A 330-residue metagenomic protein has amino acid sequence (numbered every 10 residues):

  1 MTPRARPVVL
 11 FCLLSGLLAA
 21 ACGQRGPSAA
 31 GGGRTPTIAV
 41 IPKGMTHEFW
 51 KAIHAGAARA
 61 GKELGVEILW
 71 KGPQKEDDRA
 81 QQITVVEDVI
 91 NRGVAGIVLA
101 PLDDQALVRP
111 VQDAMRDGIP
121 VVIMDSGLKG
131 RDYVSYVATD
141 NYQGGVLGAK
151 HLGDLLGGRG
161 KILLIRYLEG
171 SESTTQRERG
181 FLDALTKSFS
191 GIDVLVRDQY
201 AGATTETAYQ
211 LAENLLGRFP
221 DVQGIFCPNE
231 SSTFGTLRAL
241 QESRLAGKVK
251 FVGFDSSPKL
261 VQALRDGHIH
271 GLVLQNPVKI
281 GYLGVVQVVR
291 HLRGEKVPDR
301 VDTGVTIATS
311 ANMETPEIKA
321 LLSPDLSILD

Functional and structural regions predicted by a protein language model:
M1-F11: Bacterial N-terminal signal peptides that target proteins for export
V9-A20: Bacterial N-terminal signal peptides
C22-D330: A residue-level marker of the well-folded mature domains of exported/periplasmic proteins
